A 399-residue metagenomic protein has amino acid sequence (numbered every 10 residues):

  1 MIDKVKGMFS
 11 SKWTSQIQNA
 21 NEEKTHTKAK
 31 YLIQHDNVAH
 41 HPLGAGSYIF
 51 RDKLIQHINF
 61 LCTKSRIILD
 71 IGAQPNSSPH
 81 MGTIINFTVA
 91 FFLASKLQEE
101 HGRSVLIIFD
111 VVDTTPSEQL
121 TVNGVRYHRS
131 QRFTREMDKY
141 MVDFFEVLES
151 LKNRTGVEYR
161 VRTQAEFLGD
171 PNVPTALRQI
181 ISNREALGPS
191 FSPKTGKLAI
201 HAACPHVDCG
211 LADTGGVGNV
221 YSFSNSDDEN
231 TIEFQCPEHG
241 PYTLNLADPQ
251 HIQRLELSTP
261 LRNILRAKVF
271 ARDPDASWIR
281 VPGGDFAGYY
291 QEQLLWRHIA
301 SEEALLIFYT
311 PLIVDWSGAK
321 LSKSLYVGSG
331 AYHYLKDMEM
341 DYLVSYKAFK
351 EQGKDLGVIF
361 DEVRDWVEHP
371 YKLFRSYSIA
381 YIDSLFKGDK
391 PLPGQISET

Functional and structural regions predicted by a protein language model:
I2, V157-K336, L392-P393, S397-E398: Active-site cores that bind ATP or allylic diphosphates and position pyrophosphate for catalysis
I2-L187, G284-A304, A348-T399: N-terminal Rossmann-like or analogous alpha/beta NTP/dinucleotide-binding catalytic cores that position adenine
E99-R103, K194, E339-S345: Short C-terminal domain-edge/linker segments immediately following a structured domain
S324-R364: A hydrophobic, small-residue-rich beta->alpha segment in the mid-to-C-terminal subdomain of diverse proteins
